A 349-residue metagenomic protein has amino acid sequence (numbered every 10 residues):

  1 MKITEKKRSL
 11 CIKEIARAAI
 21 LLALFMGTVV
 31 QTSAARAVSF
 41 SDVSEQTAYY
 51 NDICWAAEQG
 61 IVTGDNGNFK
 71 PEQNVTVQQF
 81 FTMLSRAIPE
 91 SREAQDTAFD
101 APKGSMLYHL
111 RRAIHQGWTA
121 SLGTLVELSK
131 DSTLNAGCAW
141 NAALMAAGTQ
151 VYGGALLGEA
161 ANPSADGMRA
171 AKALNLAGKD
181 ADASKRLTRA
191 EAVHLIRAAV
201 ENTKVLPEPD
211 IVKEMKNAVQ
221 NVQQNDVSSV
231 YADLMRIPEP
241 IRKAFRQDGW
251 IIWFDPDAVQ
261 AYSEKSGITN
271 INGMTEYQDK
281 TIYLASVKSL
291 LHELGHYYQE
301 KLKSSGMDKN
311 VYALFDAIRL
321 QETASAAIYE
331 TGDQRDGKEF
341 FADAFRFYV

Functional and structural regions predicted by a protein language model:
M1-I12: N-terminal secretory signal peptides that target proteins for export/translocation
M1-K2, P89-R92, G148-G154, F254-Y262 (+1 more regions): Short regulatory "switch" loops immediately downstream of catalytic or recognition motifs within protein catalytic
L10-F25: Sec-dependent N-terminal signal peptides
L24-V212: N-terminal propeptides
A48-E58, D226-I237: Extracellular/luminal Pro/Thr/Ser-rich low-complexity repeat and linker "mucin-like" segments that act as
I211-N221, S228, D233-V349: Active-site-flanking segments in enzyme catalytic domains
